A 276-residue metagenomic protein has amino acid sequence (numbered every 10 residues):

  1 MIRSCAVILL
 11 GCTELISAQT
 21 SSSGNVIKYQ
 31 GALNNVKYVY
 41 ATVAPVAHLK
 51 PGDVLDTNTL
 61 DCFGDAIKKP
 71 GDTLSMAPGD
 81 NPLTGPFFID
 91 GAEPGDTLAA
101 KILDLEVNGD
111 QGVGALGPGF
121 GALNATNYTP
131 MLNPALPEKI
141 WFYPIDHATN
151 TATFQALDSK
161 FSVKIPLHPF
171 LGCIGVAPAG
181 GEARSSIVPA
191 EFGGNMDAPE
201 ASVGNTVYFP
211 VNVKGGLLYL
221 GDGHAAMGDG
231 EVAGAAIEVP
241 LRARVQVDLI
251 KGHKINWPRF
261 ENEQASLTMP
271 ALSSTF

Functional and structural regions predicted by a protein language model:
S17-T20: Boundary at the C-terminal end of the N-terminal hydrophobic targeting segment
Q30-Y40, M76-L83, R184-F192: Short, structured beta-strand/loop micro-motifs enriched in basic residues and often containing a Trp
G52, A92-G95, G204: Loop/turn positions that initiate beta-strands
T57, T97-A100, F209: A generic structural signal for residues embedded in beta-strands
C62-L74, L105-L116, G215-A225: Short, Lys/Arg- and Gly-enriched loop/turn segments at beta-strand edges
D104-S202: Intrinsically disordered, low-complexity linker/loop segments enriched in Gly/Pro and charged/polar residues
L167-L171, P178-N195, P199-F276: Conserved mixed alpha/beta catalytic, RNA-binding, or beta-rich assembly cores of soluble enzyme, regulatory
